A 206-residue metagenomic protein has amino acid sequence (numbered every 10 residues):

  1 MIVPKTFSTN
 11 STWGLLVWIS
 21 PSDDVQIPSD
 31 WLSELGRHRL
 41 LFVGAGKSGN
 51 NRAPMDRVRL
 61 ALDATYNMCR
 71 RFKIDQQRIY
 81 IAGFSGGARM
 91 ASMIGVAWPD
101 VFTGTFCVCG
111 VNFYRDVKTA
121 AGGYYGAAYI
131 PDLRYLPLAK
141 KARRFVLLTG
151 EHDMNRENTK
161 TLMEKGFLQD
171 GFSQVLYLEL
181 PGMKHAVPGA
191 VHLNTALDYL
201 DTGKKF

Functional and structural regions predicted by a protein language model:
K5-T12, A53-G86, V96-F102: Gly/Ser-rich "nucleophile elbow"/oxyanion-hole loop immediately N-terminal to the catalytic nucleophile in hydrolases
S8-T12, S33-H38, K73-I74, A97 (+2 more regions): Extracellular/periplasmic catalytic domains that process cell-envelope and extracellular macromolecules
S11-S22: Short beta-strand element of the alpha/beta-hydrolase
V17-I19, V108, L180: Alpha/beta-hydrolase
Q26-V43: Short amphipathic alpha-helix adjacent to the substrate-entry channel of hydrolases
R70, Q77-L138: Primarily recognizes the serine-hydrolase "nucleophile elbow" in alpha/beta-hydrolase and SGNH/GDSL folds
R115-T195: The feature captures the conserved acid-bearing segment of alpha/beta-hydrolase catalytic domains
H192-F206: Catalytic active-site module of serine/aspartate enzymes centered on a nucleophile-bearing elbow/loop
